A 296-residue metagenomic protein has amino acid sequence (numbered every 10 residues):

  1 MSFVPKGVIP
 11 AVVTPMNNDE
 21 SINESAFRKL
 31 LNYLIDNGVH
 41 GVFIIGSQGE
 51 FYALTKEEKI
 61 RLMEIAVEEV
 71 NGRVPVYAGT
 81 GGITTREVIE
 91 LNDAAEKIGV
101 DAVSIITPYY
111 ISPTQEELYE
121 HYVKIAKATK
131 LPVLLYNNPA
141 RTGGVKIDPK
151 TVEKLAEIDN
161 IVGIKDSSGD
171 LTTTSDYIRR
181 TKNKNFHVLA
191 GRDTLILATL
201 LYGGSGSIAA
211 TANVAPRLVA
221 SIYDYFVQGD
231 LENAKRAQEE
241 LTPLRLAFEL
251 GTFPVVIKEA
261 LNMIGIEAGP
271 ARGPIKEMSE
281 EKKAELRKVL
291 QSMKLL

Functional and structural regions predicted by a protein language model:
S2-P10, T14-G144: Active-site beta->alpha loop and helix N-cap motifs at the rims of alpha/beta catalytic domains
G7-P15, Y33, N37-V39, Q48 (+2 more regions): C-terminal alpha-helical cap/extension of soluble enzyme domains
N18, E24, K56, P149 (+2 more regions): Alpha-helix N-capping/helix-start residues
E68-V74, K97-G99, T129-L131, E157-N160 (+4 more regions): Short helix-capping segments at alpha-helix termini
T84, R192-D193, S279: Helix N-cap/beta->alpha junction signal
K127-A128, A140-F248: Catalytic alpha/beta core domains of metabolic enzymes, predominantly
